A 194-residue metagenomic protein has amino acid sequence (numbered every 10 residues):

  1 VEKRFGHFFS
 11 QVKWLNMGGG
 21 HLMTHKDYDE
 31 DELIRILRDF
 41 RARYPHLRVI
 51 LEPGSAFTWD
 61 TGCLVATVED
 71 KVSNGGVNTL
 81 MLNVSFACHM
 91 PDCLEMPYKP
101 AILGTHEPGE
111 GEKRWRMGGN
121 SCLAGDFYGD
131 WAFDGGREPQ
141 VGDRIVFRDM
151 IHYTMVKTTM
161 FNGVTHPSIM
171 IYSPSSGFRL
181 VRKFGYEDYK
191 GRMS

Functional and structural regions predicted by a protein language model:
V1-F9: Phosphate/pyrophosphate-binding loops at sites that engage ATP/ADP/AMP, CoA/4′-phosphopantetheine, polyphosphate
K3, W14-M17, G142, P174: Solvent-exposed, well-ordered amphipathic alpha-helical segments that flank/support binding or catalytic loops
K3-R4, I34-Y44: Alpha-helix-loop-beta-strand connector modules within alpha/beta enzyme cores
F9-K13, P45-L47: Short, well-ordered coil/turn segments that N-cap beta-strands
L15-T24, P53-A56: Glycine-rich beta-strand-to-loop/alpha-helix junction loops that act as flexible
K26-D31: Metal-dependent catalytic neighborhoods of phosphoester/phosphodiester hydrolases
I36, R48-S194: Charged (often Lys/Glu-rich) extended helix/loop segments that serve as interaction or gating elements
